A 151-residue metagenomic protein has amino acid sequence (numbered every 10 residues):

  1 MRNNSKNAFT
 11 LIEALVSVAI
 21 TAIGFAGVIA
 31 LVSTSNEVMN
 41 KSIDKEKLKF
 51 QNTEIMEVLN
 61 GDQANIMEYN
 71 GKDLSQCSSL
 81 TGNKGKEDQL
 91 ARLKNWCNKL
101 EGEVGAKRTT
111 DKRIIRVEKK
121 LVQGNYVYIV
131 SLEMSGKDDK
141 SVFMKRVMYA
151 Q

Functional and structural regions predicted by a protein language model:
R2-S5, F9-T53: Aliphatic-rich helix starts adjacent to a transmembrane/signal segment
N40-K49, T53-Q151: Flexible, low-complexity segments enriched in proline/glycine/serine and punctuated by aromatic residues
